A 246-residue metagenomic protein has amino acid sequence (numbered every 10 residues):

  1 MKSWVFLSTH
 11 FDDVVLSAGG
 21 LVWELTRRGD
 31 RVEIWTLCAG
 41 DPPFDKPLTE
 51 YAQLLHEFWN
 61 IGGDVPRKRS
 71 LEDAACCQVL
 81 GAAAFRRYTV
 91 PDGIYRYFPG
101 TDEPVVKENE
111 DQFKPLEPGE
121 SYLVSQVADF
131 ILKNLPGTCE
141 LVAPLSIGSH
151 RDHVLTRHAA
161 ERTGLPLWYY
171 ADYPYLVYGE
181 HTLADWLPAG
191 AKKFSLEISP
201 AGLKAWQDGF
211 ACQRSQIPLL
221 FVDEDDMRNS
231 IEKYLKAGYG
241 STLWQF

Functional and structural regions predicted by a protein language model:
M1-E120, D129, K133, R162-L165: Active-site rim/loop-helix segments in enzyme catalytic domains that contact anionic ligands
D12, D73, L141, D152 (+1 more regions): Divalent metal-coordination and catalytic microenvironments
G81, G100-T138, R162-L165, Y169 (+1 more regions): C-terminal accessory domains and tails appended to enzymatic cores
A84-Y97, S146, D172-P174, F221-E232: Acidic carboxylate-rich catalytic motifs and surrounding loops in phosphoryl-/glycosyl-chemistry enzymes
S121, S146-H153: Acidic, metal-coordinating catalytic cores used for nucleic-acid/nucleotide bond scission and strand-transfer chemistry
L135-I147: Short N-terminal targeting/anchoring amphipathic segment
S149, H158, Y170: Active-site cores that bind ATP or allylic diphosphates and position pyrophosphate for catalysis
V154-E161: Charged helix-capping and loop-helix junction motifs
